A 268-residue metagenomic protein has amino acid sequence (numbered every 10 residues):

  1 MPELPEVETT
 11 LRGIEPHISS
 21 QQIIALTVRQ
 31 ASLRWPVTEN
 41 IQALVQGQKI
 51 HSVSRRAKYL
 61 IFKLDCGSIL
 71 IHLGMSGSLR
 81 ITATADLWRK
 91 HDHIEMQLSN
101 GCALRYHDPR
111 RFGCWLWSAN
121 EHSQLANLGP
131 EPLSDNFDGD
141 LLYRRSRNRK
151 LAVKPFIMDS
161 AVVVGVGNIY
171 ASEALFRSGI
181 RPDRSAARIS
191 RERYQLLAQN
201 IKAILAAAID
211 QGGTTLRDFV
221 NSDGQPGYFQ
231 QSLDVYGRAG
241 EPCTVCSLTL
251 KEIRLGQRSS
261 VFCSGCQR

Functional and structural regions predicted by a protein language model:
M1-R268: Structured catalytic/nucleic-acid-binding cores of DNA maintenance enzymes
